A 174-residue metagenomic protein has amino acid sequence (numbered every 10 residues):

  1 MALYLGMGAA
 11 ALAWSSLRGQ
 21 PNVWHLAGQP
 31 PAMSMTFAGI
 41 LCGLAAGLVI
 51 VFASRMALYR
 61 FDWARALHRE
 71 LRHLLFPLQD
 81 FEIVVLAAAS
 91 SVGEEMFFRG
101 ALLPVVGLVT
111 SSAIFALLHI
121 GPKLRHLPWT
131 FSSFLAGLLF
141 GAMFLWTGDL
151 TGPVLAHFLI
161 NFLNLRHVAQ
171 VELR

Functional and structural regions predicted by a protein language model:
M1-A13: Cytosolic-side membrane-entry/anchor segment at the start of a transmembrane helix
M1-L3, G47-M56, L108, S132: Short secondary-structure boundary segments
S16-S90, R174: Juxtamembrane helix-loop-helix connectors linking adjacent transmembrane helices in multi-pass membrane enzymes
W63, R72-R174: Transmembrane helix-loop-helix hairpins at the membrane interface of multi-pass integral membrane proteins
